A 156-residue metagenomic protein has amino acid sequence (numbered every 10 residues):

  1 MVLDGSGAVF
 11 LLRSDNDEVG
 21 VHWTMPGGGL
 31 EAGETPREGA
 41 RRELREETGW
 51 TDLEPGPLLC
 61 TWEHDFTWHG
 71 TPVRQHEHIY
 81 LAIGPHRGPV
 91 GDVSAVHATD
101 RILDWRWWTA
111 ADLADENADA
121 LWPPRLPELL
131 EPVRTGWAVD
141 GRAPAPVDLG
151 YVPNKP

Functional and structural regions predicted by a protein language model:
M1-M25, R37: N-terminal strand-loop-strand
E18-V21, P89, S94-P156: Nudix hydrolase/Nudix homology domain
G27-G29, G70-V73, V133-R134, G141: Short, charged/polar low-complexity linear motifs in solvent-exposed/disordered segments
L30-E54, W62-D119: Unchanged
